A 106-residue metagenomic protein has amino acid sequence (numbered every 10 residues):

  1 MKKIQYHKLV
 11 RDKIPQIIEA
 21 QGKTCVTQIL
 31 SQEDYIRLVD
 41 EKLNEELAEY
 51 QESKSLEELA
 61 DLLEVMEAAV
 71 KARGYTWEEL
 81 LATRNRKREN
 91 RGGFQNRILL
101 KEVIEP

Functional and structural regions predicted by a protein language model:
M1-P106: Flexible "arm" and connector segments at domain edges
